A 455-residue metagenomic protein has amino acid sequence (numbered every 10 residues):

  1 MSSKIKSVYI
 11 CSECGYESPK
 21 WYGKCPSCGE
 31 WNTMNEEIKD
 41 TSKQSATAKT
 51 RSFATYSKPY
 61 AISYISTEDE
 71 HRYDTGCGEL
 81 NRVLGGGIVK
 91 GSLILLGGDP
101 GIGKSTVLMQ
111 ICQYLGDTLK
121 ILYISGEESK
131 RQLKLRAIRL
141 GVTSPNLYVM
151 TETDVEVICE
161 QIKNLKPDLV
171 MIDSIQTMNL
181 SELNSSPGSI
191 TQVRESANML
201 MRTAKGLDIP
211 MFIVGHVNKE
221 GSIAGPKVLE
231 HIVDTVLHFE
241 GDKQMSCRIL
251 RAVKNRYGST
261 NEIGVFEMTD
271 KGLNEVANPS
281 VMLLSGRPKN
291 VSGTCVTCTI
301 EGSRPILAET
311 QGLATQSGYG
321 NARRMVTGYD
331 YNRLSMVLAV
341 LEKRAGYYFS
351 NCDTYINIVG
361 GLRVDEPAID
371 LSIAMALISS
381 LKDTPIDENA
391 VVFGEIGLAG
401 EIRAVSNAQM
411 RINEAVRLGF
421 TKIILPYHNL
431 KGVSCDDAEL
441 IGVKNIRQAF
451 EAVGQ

Functional and structural regions predicted by a protein language model:
S3-K6, I10-E13, E17-R82, V89-L95 (+7 more regions): Peripheral, non-AAA+ core regions of ATP-driven protein-machinery
D99, G126: P-loop (Walker A) phosphate-binding loop of NTP-binding proteins
I121-S125: Conserved RecA-like ASCE P-loop NTPase motor core of nucleic-acid helicases/translocases
K130: Divalent metal-dependent catalytic cores for phosphoryl transfer on phosphate-bearing substrates
